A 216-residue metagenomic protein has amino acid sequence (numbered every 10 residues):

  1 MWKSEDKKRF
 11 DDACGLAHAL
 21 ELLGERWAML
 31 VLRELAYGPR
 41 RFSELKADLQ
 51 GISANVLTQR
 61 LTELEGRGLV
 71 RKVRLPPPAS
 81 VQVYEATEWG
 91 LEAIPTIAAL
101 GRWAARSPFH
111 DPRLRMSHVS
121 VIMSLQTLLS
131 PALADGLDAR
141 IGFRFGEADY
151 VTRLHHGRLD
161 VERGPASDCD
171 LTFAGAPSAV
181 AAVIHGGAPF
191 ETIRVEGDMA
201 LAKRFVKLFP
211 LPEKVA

Functional and structural regions predicted by a protein language model:
M1-A19: Short, Lys/Arg-enriched N-terminal segment that forms or immediately precedes the first helix of a structured domain
C14-I52, R67: N-terminal helix-turn-helix DNA-binding core of bacterial DNA-binding proteins
G24, P76-I97: Basic, amphipathic "hinge/linker" alpha-helix immediately C-terminal to the N-terminal HTH DNA-binding motif
L57-R67: Basic amphipathic alpha-helical segments that dock to polyanions
W89-V151, L201-A216: Acidic, aliphatic-rich amphipathic alpha-helical segments
A166-A216: C-terminal interaction segments
